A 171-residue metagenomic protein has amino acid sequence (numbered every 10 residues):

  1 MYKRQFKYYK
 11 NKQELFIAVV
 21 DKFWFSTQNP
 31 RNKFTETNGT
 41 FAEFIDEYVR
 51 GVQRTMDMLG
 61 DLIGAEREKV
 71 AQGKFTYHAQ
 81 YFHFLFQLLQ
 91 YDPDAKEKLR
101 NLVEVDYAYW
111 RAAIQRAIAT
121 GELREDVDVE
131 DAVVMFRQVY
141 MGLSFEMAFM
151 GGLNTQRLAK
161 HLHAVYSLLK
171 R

Functional and structural regions predicted by a protein language model:
M1-K22: Helix-turn-helix
E14-F16, G64-Q72, E97-E104, F149: A ubiquitous short alpha-helical element
A18, N32-Y77, V129, V133-F136 (+1 more regions): Hydrophobic alpha-helical connector segments
P30-K33, F84-L85, V139-E146: Solvent-exposed, amphipathic alpha-helical segments
E47-I63, A108, A112-A119, V134-R171: C-terminal peripheral helix-coil segments that are non-catalytic and often amphipathic
A71-F86, P93-A119: Amphipathic alpha-helical packing segments from all-alpha helical-bundle domains
